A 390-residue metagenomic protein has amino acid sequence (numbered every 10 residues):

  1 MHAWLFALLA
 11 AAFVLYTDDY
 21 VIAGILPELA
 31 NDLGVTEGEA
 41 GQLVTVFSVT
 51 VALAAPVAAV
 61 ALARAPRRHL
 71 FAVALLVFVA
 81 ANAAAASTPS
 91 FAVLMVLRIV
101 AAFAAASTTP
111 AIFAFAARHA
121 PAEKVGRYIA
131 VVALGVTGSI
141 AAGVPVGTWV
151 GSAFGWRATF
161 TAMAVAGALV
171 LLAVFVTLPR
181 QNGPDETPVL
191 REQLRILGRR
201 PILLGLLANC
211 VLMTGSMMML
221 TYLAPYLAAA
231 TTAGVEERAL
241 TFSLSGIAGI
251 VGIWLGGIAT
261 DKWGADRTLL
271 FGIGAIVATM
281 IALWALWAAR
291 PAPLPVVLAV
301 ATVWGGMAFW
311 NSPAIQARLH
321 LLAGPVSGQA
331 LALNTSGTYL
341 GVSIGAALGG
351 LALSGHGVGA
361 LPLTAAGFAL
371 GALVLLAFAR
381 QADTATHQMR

Functional and structural regions predicted by a protein language model:
D32-G34, P66, S87-V93, T232 (+1 more regions): Helix-breaking motifs and short loop linkers at transmembrane-helix boundaries and internal kinks in secondary membrane
L53-P89: Conserved MFS/SLC helix-loop-helix module at the cytosolic interface between two early adjacent transmembrane helices
A54-R67, G252-A265, L353: Helix-to-loop junctions at the C-terminal end of transmembrane segments in multipass secondary transporters
R68-F71, L94, L269: Primarily marks hydrophobic transmembrane alpha-helices of the MFS/SLC 12-helix fold
V77, A81-A84, A92-A101, P295-V303: Paired small-residue
F91-V93, P121-P179, Y226: Helix-loop-helix hairpin linking two adjacent transmembrane segments in secondary transporters
L97-V136: Cytoplasmic helix-loop-helix junction between adjacent transmembrane helices in 12-TM secondary transporters
R267-A314: C-terminal transmembrane helical hairpin of 12-TM major facilitator-type secondary transporters
